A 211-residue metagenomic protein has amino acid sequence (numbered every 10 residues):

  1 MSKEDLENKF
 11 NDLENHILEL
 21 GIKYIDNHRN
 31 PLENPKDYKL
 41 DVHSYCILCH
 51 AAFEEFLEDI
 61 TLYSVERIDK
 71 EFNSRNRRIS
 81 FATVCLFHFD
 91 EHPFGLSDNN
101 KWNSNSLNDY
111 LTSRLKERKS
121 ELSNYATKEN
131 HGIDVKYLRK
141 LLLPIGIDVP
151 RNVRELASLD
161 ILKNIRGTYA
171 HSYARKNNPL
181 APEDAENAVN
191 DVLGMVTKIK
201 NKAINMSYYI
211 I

Functional and structural regions predicted by a protein language model:
M1-C46, A51, D59-S64, E71-F72 (+1 more regions): Charged alpha-helical initiation segments
K3-L6, F10, C46, N100 (+5 more regions): Intrinsic-disorder-associated interaction segments
E4, K36-I47, V153-D160, P179 (+1 more regions): Short, solvent-exposed segments of well-ordered alpha helices
L13, I17, N130-T168, A181-I211: Amphipathic, Lys/Arg-enriched alpha-helical patches that create a basic surface for binding polyanionic ligands
I22-I25, E54-V65, N164-N178, T197-Y208: Charged/polar positions within long, soluble alpha-helices
D26-D37, L142-D148, A170-H171: Short, charged/polar, low-complexity loop and linker segments that flank or interrupt alpha-helical bundles
H28, L32, R67-I68, N177 (+3 more regions): Residue-level detector of alpha-helical recognition elements and their boundaries
L48-C49, F56-V153: Helix-loop junctions and short alpha-helical segments
